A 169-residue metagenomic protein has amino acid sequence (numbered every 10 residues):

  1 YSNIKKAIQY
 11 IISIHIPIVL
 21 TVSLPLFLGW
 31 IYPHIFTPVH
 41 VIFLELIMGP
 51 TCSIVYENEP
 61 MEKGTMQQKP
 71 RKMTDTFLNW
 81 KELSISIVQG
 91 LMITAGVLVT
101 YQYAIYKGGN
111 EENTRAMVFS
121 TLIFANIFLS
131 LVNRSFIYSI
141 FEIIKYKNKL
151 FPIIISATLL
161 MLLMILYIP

Functional and structural regions predicted by a protein language model:
Y1-I137: Membrane-embedded transport module
T21, T94-T100, A157-P169: Hydrophobic alpha-helical transmembrane segments in multi-pass integral membrane proteins
F124, L129, L150-L166: Hydrophobic alpha-helical membrane segments
E142-P152: Cytoplasmic-side transmembrane-helix entry/capping segments in multi-pass membrane proteins
